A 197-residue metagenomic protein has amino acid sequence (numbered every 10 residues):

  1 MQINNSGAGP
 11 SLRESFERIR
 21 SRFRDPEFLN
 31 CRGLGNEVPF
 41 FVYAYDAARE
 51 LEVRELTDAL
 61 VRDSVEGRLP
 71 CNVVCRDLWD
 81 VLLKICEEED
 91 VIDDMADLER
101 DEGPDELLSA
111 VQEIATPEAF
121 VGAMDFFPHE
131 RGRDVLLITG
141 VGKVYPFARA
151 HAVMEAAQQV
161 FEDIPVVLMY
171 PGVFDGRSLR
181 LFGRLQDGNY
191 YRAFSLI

Functional and structural regions predicted by a protein language model:
Q2-I3, G7-R68: Glycine-rich P-loop/Walker A and Walker A-like loops and their local beta1-loop-alpha1 context in P-loop NTPases
A47-E52, V81-L82, A110-P117, G142-P146 (+1 more regions): Short acidic, S/G/P-rich loop/turn micro-motifs used as interaction or catalytic elements
L51-T57, K84-E88, P146-H151, R177-L181: A short acidic (Asp/Glu
A59-V74, A156-V166: Structural alpha-beta junctions
N72-E118: Long, charge-dense
T116-E130: A short, acidic, amphipathic alpha-helical segment used as a generic capping/interface helix at domain edges
R131-F147: Conserved P-loop NTPase "ATPase switch" module shared by AAA+ and STAND
R149-I197: Glycine-rich, aromatic-bearing surface loops/beta-hairpins
